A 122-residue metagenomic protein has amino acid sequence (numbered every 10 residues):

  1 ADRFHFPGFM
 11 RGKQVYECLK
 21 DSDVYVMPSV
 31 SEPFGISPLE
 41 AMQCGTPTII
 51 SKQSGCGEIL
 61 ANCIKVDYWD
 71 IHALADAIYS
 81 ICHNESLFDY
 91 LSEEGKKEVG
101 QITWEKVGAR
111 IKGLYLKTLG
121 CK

Functional and structural regions predicted by a protein language model:
A1-M10: Nucleotide-activated donor-binding/catalytic signature segment of Leloir-type glycosyltransferases, i.e., the conserved
F9, E17-S22: Short alpha-helical donor nucleotide-sugar binding micro-motif in glycosyltransferases
V30: Aromatic "clamp/platform" in nucleotide-sugar-dependent glycosyltransferases that forms part of the donor/acceptor
G35-P38, C56: Short glycine/serine-rich donor-binding loops of glycosyltransferases
P47-I50: Short hydrophobic beta-strand element within catalytic cores of glycosyltransferases and related nucleotide-activated
C63-I71, S80-E85: Conserved acidic donor-binding segment of nucleotide-sugar-dependent glycosyltransferases
A73, S80, L87-Q101, G113: A short, well-ordered alpha-helix in the C-terminal region of glycosyltransferases
